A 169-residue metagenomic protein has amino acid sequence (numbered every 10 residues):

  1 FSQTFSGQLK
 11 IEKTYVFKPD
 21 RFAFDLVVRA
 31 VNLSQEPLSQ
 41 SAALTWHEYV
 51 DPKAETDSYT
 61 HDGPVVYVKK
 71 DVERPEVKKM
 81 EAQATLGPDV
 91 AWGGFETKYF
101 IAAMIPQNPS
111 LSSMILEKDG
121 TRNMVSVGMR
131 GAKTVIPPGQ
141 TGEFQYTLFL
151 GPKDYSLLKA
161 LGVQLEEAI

Functional and structural regions predicted by a protein language model:
F1-A168: Soluble non-transmembrane domains of integral membrane proteins
